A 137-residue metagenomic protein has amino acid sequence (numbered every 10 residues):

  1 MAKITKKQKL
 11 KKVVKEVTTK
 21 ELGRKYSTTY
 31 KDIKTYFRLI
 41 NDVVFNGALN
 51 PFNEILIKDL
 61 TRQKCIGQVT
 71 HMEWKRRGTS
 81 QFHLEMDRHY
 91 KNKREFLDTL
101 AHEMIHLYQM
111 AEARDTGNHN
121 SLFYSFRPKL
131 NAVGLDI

Functional and structural regions predicted by a protein language model:
M1-D98, L107-I137: Active-site-proximal or metal-binding-adjacent scaffold patches in catalytic folds
E103: Walker B catalytic acidic pair
